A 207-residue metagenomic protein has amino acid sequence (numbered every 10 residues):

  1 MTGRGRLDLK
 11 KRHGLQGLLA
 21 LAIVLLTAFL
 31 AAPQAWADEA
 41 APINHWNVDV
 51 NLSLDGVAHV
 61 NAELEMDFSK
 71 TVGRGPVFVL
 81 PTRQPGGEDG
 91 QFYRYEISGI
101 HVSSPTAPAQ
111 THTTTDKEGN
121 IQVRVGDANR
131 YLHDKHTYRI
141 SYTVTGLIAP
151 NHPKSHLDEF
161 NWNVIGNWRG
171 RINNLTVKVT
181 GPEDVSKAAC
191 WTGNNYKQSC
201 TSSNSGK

Functional and structural regions predicted by a protein language model:
T2-G3, D8, P33-A37: Terminal, compositionally biased non-globular sequences in eukaryotic proteins
R4-L21: Bacterial N-terminal signal peptides that target proteins for export
G5, L25, P81-P85: Charged, low-complexity surface segments at secondary-structure and domain boundaries
L7, L21-I23, A41, W46: Residue-level marker of intrinsically disordered, low-complexity segments enriched for small/polar residues
L19-A31: Bacterial N-terminal signal peptides
A32-K207: Lumenal/extracellular ectodomains and adaptor appendage modules of the eukaryotic vesicle/secretory system
